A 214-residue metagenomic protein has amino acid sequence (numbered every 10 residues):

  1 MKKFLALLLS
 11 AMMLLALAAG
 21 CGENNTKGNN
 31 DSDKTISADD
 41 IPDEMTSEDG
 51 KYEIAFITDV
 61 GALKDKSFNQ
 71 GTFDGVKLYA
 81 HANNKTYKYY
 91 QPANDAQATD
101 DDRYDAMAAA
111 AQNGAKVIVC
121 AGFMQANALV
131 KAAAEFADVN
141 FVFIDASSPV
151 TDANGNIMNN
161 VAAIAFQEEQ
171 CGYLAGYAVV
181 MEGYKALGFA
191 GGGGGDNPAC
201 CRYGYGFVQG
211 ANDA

Functional and structural regions predicted by a protein language model:
M1-L9: Positively charged n-region of N-terminal signal peptides that target proteins for export
L9, M13-L17: Hydrophobic core
A18-S32: Bacterial lipoprotein signal-peptidase II cleavage site
I36-D49, I54-Y79, Y90-R103, G122-Q125 (+1 more regions): Extracytoplasmic "Venus flytrap"
V76, Y173-A214: An alpha-beta-alpha
A98-G114: Short, well-structured alpha-helical segments in soluble
Q112-F123, V142-I144: Periplasmic-binding protein-like
A134-I164: Flexible loop/hinge segments that line or gate small-molecule binding clefts
